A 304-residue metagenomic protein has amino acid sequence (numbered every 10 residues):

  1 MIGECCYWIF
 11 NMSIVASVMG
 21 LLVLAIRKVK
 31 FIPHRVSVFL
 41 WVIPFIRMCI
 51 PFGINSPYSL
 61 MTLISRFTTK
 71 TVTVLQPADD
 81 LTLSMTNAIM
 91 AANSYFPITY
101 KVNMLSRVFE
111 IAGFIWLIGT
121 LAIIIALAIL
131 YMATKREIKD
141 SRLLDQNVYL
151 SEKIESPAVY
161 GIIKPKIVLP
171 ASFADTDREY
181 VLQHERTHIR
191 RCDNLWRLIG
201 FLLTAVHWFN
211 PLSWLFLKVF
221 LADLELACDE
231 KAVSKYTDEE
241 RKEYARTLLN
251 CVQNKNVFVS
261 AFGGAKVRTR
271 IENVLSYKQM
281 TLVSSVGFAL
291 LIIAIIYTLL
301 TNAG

Functional and structural regions predicted by a protein language model:
M1-I125, I129, V267, G304: Hydrophobic membrane-embedded segments
I43-R47, D140-P157, L226, E230-S234 (+1 more regions): Membrane-cytosol interface motif
F109-V159: Auxiliary, metal-adjacent structural segments of Zn-dependent hydrolase domains
K153-T176: Active-site scaffold of zinc-dependent metalloenzymes
E179-G200, C228-E230: Active-site recognition of the HExxH zinc-binding catalytic motif
R190, L215-R268: Short helix/loop segments within enzyme catalytic domains that coordinate or immediately flank catalytic cofactors
R191-L221: A Zn2+-metalloprotease active-site environment signal
T269-G304: Pan-zinc metallopeptidase signature
